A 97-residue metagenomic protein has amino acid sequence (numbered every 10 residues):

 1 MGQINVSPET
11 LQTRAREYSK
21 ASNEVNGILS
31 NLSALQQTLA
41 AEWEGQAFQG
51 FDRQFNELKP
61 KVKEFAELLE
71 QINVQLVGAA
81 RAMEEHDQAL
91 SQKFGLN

Functional and structural regions predicted by a protein language model:
M1-N97: Amphipathic alpha-helical hairpins/coiled-coils and adjacent low-complexity
